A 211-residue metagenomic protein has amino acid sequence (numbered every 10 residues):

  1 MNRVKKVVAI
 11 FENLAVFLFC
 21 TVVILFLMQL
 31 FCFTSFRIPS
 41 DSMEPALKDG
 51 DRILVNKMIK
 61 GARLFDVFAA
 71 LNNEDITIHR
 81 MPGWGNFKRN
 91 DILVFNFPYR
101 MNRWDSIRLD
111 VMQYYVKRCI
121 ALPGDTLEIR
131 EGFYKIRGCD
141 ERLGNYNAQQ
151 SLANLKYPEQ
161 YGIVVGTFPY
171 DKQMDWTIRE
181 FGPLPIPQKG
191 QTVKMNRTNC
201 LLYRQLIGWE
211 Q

Functional and structural regions predicted by a protein language model:
N2-I10, E44-Q211: Soluble "head" domains of membrane/secretory-pathway proteins
N13-F31: Hydrophobic membrane-insertion alpha-helices, especially the h-region of bacterial N-terminal signal peptides
T34-S35, A121: Cytochrome P450 fold signature focused on the C-terminal beta-domain
F36-A46: N-terminal signal-anchor transmembrane helix
